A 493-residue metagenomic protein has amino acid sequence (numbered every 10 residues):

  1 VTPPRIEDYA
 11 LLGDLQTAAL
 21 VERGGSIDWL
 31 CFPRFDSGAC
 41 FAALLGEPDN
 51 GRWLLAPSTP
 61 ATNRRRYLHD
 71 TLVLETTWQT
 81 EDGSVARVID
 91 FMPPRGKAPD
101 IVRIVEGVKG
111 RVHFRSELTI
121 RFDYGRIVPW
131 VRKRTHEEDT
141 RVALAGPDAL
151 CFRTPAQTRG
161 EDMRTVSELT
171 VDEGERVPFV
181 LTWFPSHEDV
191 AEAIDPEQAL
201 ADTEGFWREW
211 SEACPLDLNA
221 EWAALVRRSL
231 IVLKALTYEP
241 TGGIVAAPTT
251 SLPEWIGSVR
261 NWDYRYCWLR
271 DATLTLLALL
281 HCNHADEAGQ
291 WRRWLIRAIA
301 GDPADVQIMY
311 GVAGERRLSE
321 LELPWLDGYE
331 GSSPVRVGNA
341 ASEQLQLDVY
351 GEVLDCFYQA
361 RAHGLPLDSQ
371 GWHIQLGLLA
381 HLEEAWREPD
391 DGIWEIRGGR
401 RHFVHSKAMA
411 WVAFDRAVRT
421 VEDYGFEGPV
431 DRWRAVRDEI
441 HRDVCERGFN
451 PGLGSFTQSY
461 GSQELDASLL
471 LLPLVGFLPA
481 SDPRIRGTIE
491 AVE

Functional and structural regions predicted by a protein language model:
V1-E493: Acidic, mature catalytic/reactive cores of soluble proteins
